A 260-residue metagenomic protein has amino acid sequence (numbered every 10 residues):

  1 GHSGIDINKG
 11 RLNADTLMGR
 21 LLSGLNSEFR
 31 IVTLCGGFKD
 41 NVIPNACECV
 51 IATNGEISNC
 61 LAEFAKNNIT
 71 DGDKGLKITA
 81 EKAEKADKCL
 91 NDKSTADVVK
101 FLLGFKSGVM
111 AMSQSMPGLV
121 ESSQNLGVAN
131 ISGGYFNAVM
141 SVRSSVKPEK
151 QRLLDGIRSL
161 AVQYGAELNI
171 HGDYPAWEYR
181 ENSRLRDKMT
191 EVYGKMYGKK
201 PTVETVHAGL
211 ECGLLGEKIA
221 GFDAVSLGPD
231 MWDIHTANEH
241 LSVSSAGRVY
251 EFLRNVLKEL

Functional and structural regions predicted by a protein language model:
G1-G4, P175, M231-I234: A short, flexible beta-alpha/helix-coil linker loop
G1-R143: Midchain, well-structured core segments that form catalytic/ion-binding scaffolds
K9-S27, A96-L103, A111, Q151-S159 (+3 more regions): His/Asp/Glu-rich mid-to-C-terminal helical/loop segments that flank catalytic regions of hydrolases
L22-F29, L61-G72, K106, A161-G165 (+4 more regions): Structural signal for hydrophobic packing residues in well-ordered secondary-structure cores of soluble enzyme domains
F29, I51, L76, A166 (+2 more regions): A structural micro-motif
N41-E48, E178-E191, L214-K218: Short glycine/threonine-rich loop-to-helix capping motif typified by GTGT followed within a few residues by an Asp-Pro
Q114, E121-F136, S141, Y193 (+1 more regions): Zn-dependent metallopeptidase/amidohydrolase metal-coordination segment
L119-A208: Substrate-recognition/cap regions that form aromatic- and gly/pro-loop-enriched pockets for small-molecule ligands
